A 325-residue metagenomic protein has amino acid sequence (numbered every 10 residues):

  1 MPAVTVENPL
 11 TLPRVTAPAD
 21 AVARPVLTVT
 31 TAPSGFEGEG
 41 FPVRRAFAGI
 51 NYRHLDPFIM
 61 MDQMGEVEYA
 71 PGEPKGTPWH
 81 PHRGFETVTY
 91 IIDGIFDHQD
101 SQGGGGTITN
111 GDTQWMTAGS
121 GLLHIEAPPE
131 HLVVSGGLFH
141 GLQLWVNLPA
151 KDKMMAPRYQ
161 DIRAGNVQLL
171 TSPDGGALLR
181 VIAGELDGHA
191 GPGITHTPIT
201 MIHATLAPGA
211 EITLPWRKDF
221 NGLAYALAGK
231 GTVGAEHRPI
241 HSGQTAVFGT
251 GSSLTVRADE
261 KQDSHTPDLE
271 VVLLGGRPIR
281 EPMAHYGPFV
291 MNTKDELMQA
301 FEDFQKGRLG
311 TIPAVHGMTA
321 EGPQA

Functional and structural regions predicted by a protein language model:
M1-A325: Jelly-roll (double-stranded beta-helix
